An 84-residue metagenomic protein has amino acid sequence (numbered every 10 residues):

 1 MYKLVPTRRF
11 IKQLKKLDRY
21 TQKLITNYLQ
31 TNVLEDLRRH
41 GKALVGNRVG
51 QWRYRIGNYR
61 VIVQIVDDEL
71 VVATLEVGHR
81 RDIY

Functional and structural regions predicted by a protein language model:
M1-V5, K12, K16, Y20-K23 (+4 more regions): Enriched for short, Lys/Arg-rich terminal
R8, R48-G50, L75: Coiled-coil-like amphipathic alpha-helices with heptad-repeat character
Q30-R53: A short, surface-exposed loop/turn module that caps and links secondary-structure elements
